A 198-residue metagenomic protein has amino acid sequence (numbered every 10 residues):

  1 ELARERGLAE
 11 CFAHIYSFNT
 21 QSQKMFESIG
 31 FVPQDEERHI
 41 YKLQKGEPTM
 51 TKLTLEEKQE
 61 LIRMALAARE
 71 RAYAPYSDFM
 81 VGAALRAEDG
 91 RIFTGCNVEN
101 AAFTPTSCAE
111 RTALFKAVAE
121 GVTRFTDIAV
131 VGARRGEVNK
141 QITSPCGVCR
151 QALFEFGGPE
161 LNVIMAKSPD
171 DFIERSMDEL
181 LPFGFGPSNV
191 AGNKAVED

Functional and structural regions predicted by a protein language model:
A3-I15: Conserved GNAT acetyl-CoA-binding A-motif
E5, S17-D35, Q151: Conserved active-site alpha-helix within GNAT-family acetyltransferase domains
E36-Q44, S176-E197: Short, basic/aromatic-enriched C-terminal tail that caps enzymatic domains
M50-R63, S168: Short, compositionally biased leader-like segments
K58-A74: Short, basic/aromatic recognition patches
D78-A87, I164: Short beta-strand scaffold segments in enzyme catalytic cores
T94-N189: Zn2+-dependent cytidine deaminase-like catalytic core
